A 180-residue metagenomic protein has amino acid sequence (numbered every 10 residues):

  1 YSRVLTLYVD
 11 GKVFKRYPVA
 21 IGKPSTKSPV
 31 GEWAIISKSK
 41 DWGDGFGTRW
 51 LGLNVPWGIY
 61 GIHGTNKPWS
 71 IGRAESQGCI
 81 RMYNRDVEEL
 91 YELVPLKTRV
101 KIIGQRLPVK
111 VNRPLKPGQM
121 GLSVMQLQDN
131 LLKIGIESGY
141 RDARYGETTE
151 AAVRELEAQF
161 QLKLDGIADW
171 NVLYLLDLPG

Functional and structural regions predicted by a protein language model:
Y1-T26, L176-G180: Cell wall/extracellular polymer interaction/catalysis modules
S2-V4, E32, I59: Structural motif
L5, L127-L131, D142, A152-E157: Short alpha-helical segments in extracytoplasmic peptidoglycan/chitin-binding modules and envelope-associated proteins
Y8-V9, S138-R144: Glycine- and charge-enriched low-complexity intrinsically disordered segments
R16-P18, E32-A34, R99: Well-ordered beta-strand positions in beta-sheet-rich domains
K23, K27-V30, S39-G139, K163 (+1 more regions): Exported/periplasmic cell-wall-interacting domains
G121-V124, Y145, T149: Extracytoplasmic Gram-positive cell-surface binding/anchoring modules and repeats
T149, E155-G180: Extracellular LysM carbohydrate-binding repeats and other cell-envelope/extracellular binding modules
